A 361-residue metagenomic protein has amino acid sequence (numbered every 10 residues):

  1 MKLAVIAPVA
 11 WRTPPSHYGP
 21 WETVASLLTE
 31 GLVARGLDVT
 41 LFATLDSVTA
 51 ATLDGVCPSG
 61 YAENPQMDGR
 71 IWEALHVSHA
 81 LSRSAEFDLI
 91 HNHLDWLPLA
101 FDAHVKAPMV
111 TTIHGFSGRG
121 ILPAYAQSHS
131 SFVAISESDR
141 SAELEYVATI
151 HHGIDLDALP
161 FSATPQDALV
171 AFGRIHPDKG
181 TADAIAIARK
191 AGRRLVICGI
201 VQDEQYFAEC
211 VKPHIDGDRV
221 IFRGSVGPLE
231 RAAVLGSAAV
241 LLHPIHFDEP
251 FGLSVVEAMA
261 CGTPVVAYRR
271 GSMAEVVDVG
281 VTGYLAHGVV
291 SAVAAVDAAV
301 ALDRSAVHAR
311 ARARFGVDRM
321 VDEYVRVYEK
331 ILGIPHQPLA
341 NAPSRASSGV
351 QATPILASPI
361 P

Functional and structural regions predicted by a protein language model:
M1-P361: Catalytic cores of nucleotide-sugar-dependent glycosyltransferases that transfer UDP/GDP/TDP-activated
